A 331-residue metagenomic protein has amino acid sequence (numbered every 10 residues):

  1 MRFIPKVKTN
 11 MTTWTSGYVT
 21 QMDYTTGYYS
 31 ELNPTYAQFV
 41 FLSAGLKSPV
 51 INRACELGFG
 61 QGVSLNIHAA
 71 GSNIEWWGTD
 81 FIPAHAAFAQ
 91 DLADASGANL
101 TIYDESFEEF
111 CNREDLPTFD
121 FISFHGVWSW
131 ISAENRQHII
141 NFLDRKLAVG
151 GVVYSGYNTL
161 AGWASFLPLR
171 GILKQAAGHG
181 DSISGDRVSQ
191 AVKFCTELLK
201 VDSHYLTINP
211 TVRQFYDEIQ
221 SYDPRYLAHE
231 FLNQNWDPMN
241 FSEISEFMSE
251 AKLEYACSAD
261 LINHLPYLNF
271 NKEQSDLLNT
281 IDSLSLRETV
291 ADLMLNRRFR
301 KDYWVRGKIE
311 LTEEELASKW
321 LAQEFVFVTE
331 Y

Functional and structural regions predicted by a protein language model:
Q21-N52: Conserved alpha-helix/loop element of class I SAM-dependent methyltransferases that forms part of the SAM/SAH-binding
Q61-N73: Conserved SAM-binding loop of SAM-dependent methyltransferases across substrates and taxa, primarily the Class I
E75-D80: Conserved SAM-binding motif I beta-strand of class I
G97-E109: Conserved SAM-binding strand-loop segment of SAM-dependent methyltransferases
N112-F121: A short acidic, Gly/Pro-enriched loop at the edge of an enzyme's catalytic core that lines a small-molecule cofactor
Q137-V149: A short glycine-rich, Lys/Arg-flanked "PGG" loop and its adjoining helix->strand segment in the class I
V152-S182, Q190, L198-H204: Conserved class I S-adenosyl-L-methionine
L206-Y331: Rossmann-like AdoMet/SAM-dependent catalytic core
